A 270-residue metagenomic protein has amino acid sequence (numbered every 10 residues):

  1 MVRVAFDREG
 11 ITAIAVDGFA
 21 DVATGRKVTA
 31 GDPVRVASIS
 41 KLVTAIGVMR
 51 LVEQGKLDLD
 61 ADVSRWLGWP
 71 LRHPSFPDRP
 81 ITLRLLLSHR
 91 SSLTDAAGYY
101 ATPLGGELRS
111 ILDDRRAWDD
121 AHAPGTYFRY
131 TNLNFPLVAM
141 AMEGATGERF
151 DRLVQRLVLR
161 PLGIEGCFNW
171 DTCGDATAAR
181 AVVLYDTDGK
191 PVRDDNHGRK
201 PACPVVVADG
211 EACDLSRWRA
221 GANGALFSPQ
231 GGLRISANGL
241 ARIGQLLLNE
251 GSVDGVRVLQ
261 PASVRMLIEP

Functional and structural regions predicted by a protein language model:
M1-V2, M49, W69, M140: Conserved short hydrophobic patches within well-ordered secondary structure
M1-V34, K56, R109, D113 (+1 more regions): Short, conserved catalytic-motif segment at the N-terminal edge
V4-F6, D62, Q155-R156: Outer-envelope exported proteins of Gram-negative bacteria
D7, I11, V63, W170-A176: Short, solvent-exposed turn/loop segments enriched in Gly/Ser/Thr/Pro and often Arg
E9-I11, L71, T94: Surface-exposed, flexible loop/turn segments at secondary-structure boundaries
F19-D21, P74-P270: Short, surface-exposed loop or secondary-structure junction motifs that flank catalytic or metal-binding residues
A23-L85, A121-L133, S228-G231: Short active-site loop at a secondary-structure junction that contains or immediately precedes the catalytic residue(s)
